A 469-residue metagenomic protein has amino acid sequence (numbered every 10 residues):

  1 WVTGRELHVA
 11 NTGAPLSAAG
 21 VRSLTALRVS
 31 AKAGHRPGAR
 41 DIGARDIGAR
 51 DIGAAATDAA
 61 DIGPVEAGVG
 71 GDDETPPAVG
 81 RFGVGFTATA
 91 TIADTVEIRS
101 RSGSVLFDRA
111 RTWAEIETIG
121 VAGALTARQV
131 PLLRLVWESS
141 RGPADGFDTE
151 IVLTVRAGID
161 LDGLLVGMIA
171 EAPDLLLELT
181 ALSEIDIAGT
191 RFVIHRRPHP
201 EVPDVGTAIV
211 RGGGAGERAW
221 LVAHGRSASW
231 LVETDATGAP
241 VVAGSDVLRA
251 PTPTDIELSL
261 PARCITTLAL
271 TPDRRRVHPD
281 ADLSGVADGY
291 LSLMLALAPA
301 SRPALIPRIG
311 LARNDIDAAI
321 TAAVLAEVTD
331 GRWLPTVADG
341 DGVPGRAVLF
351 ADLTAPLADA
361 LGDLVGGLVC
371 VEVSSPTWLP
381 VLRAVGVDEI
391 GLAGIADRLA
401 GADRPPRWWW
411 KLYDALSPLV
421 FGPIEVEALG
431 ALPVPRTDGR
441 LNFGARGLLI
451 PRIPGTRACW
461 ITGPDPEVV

Functional and structural regions predicted by a protein language model:
W1-L153: GHKL (Bergerat-fold) ATPase N-terminal catalytic module, capturing the glycine-rich phosphate-binding loop and acidic
G4, A93-T95, L176-T190: A broad structural signal for short, well-ordered beta-strand segments within beta-sheet-rich domains
T12-A14, G70-D72, G103, A110-A114 (+7 more regions): Generic structural motif
R28, K32, A93-S100, L176 (+3 more regions): A generic secondary-structure signal for well-formed alpha-helical elements
I98-D108, E184-D186, S301-L305: Acidic/polar loop patches that form or flank catalytic/metal-binding clefts of enzymes that bind anionic ligands
P131, W137, E150, V155-A157 (+2 more regions): Amphipathic alpha-helical coiled-coil/helical-bundle segments that mediate oligomerization/assembly and other
I159-V166: Short, conserved charged micro-motifs
M168-L176, Y290, M294: Structural preference for long, well-ordered alpha-helical segments in enzyme cores
